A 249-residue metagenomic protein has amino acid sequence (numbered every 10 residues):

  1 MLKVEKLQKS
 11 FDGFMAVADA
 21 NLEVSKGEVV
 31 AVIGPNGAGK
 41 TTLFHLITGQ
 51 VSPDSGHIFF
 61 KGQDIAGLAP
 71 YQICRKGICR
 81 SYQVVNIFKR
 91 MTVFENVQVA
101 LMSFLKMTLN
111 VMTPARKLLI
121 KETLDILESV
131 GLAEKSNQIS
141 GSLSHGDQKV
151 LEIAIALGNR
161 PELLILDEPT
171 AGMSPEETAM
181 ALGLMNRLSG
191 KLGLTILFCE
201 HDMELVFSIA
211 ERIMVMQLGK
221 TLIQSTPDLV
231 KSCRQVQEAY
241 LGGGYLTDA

Functional and structural regions predicted by a protein language model:
M1-A249: Glycine-rich phosphate-binding loops of nucleotide-dependent enzymes
